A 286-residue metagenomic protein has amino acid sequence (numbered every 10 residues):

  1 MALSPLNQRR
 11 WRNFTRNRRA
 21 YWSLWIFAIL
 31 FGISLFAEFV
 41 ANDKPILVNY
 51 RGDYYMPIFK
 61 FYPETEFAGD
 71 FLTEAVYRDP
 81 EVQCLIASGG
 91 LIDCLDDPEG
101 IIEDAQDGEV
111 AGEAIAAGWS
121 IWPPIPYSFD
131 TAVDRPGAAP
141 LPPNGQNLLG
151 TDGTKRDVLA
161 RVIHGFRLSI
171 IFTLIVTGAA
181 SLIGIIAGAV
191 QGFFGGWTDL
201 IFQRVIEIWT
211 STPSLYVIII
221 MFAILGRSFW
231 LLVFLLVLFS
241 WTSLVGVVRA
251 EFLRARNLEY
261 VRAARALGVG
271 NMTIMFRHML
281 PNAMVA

Functional and structural regions predicted by a protein language model:
M1-S181, I185: Gly/Trp-centered helix-boundary motif
T151-A286: Alpha-helical transmembrane segments of integral membrane proteins, especially multi-pass inner/plasma-membrane
